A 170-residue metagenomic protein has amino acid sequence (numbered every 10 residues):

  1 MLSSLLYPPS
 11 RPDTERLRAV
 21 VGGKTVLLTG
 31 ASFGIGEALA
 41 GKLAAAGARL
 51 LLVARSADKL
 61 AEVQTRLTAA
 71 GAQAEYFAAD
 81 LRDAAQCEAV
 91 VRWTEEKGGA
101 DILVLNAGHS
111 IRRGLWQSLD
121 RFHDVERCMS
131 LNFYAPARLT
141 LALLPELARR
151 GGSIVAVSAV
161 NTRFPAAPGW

Functional and structural regions predicted by a protein language model:
M1-T25: Non-catalytic terminal and boundary segments that flank Rossmann-like NAD(P)-dependent oxidoreductase
S32-F33: Conserved glycine-rich cofactor-binding loop
A48-E62: Conserved glycine-rich Rossmann-like NAD(P)H-binding loop of the short-chain dehydrogenase/reductase
A57-D58, A78-A89: The beta1-alpha1 cofactor-binding region of Rossmann-like NAD(H)/NADP(H)-dependent oxidoreductases
S110-E126, P168: Conserved mid-core segment of classical short-chain dehydrogenase/reductases
T140-L141: A short, exposed helix-loop element centered on a Lys and neighboring polar residues
S153-W170: Catalytic loop of short-chain dehydrogenase/reductase
